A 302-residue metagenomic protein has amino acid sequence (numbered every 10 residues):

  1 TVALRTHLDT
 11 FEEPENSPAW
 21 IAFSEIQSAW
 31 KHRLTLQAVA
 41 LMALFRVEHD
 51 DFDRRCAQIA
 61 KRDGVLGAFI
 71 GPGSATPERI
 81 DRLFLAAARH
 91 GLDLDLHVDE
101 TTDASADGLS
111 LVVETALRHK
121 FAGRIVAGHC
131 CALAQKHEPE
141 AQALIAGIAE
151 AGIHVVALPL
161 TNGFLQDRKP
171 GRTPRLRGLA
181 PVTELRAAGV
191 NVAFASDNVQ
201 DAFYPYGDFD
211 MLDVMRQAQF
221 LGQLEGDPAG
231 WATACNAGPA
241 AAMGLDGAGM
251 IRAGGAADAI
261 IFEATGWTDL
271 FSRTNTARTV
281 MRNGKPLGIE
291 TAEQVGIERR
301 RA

Functional and structural regions predicted by a protein language model:
T1-F45: Divalent-metal coordination cores built from histidine and acidic residues
T10-E12, A40-F45, P72, E100-A104 (+4 more regions): Active-site-proximal loop/turn and secondary-structure-junction residues that shape catalytic pockets, frequently
E13-A19, K169-P170, P205-F209: Short glycine/threonine-rich loop-to-helix capping motif typified by GTGT followed within a few residues by an Asp-Pro
P18-R33, E48-V126, C130-H154, G171-F194 (+1 more regions): Histidine/acidic residue-rich metal-binding segments in metalloenzymes
I59, L66, H97, V155 (+5 more regions): Conserved, mostly hydrophobic/aromatic
D93, E114-I125, L165, L176-F262: His/Asp/Glu-enriched, well-ordered alpha-helical/loop segment that forms or immediately abuts the divalent-metal
H154, T161-G163, D167-R168: Active-site clefts of carbohydrate-active enzymes
A241, A253-A302: C-terminal cap of metal-dependent C-N hydrolases
